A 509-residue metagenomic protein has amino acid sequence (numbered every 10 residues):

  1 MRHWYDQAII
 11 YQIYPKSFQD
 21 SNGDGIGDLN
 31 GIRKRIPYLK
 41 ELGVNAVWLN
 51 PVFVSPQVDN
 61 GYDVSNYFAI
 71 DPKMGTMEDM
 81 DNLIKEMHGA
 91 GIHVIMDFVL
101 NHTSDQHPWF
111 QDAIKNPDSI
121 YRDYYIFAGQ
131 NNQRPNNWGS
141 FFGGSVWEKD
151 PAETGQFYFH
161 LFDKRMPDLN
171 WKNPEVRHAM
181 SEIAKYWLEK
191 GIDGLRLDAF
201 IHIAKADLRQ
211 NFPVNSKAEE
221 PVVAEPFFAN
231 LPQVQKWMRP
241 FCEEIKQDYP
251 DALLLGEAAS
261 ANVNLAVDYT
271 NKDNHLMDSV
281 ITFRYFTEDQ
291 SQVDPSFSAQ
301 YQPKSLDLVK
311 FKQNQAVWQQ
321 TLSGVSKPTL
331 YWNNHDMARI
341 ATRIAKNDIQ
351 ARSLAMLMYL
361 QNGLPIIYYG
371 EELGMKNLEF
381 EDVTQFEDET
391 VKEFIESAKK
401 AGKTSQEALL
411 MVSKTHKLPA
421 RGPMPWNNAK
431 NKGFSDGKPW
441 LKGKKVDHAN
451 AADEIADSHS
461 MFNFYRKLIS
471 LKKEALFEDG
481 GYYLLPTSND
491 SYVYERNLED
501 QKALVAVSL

Functional and structural regions predicted by a protein language model:
R2-K185, E189, H202-V263, K272 (+2 more regions): Acidic/aromatic-lined carbohydrate-recognition and catalytic surfaces of CAZymes acting on diverse glycans
Y5, S216-A218, P226, K236-M238 (+9 more regions): Loop/helix patches that line or flank the sugar-binding groove of alpha-linked glycan CAZymes
G23-I26, T342-A345, E381: Short, solvent-exposed loop/turn segments at secondary-structure boundaries
V47, L195-L197: Hydrophobic residues within beta-strands of alpha/beta enzymes
S55-P56, H102-S104, S145, R196 (+7 more regions): Flexible loop/turn segments at secondary-structure boundaries
V94, L195, Y368-Y369, V505: Residue-level marker for buried hydrophobic side chains located in beta-strands that build the well-ordered beta-sheet
G155-F159, S326-I344: Active-site-adjacent bridging/hinge elements
